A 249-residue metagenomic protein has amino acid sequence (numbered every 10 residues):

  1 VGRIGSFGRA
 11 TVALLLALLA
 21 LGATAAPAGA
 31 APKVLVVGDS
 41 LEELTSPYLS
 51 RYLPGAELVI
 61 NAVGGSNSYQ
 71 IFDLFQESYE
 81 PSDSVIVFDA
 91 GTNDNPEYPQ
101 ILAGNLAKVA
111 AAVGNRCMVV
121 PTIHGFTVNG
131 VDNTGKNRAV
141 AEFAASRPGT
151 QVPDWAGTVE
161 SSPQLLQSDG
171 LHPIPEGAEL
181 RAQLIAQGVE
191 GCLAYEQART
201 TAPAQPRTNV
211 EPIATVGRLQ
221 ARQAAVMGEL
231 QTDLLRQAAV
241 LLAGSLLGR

Functional and structural regions predicted by a protein language model:
V1-V12: Bacterial N-terminal signal peptides that target proteins for export
T11-A23: Bacterial N-terminal signal peptides
G22-A30: Bacterial Sec-dependent signal peptides at the C-terminal "C-region" and cleavage site
A30-N105, T127-G135: Conserved SGNH/GDSL esterase-like catalytic core that processes O-acyl groups on lipids and polysaccharides
D89, P121-T122: Alpha/beta-hydrolase-fold catalytic nucleophile elbow
A103-A110, N137, A141: Generic structural signal for well-ordered alpha-helices, preferentially at hydrophobic/aromatic core positions
G114-M118: A short helix->loop->beta-strand "cap" motif at the edges of active sites that frequently abuts
F126-Q223, A239-G248: Catalytic His-Asp segment of secreted/periplasmic serine-dependent ester chemistry enzymes
